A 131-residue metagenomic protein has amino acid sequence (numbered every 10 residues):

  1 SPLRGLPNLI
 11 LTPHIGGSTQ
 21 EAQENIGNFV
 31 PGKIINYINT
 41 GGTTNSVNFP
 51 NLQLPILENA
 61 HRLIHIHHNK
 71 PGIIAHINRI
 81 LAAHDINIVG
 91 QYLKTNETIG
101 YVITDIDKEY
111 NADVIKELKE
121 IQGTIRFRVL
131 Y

Functional and structural regions predicted by a protein language model:
S1-I56, Y101, Y131: Rossmann-like dinucleotide-binding domain for NAD(H)/NADP(H)
T44-Y131: A conserved regulatory-domain signal marking ACT and ACT-like small-molecule sensing domains and adjacent regulatory
